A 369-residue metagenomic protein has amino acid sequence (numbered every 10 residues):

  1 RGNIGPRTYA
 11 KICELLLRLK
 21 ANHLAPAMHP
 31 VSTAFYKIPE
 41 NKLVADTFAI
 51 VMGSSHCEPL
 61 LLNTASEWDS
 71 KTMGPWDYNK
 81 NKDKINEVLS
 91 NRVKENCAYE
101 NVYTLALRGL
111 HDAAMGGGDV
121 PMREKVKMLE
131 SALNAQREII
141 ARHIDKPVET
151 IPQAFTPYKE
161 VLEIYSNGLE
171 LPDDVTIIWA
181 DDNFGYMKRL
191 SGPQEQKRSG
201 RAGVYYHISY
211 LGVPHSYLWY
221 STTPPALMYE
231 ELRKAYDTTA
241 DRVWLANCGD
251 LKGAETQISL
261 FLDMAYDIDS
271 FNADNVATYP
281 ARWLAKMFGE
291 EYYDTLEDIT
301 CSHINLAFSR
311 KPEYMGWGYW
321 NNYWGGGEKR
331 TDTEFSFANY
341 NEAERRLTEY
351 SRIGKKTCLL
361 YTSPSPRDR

Functional and structural regions predicted by a protein language model:
R1-N79, C97, A154-P157, S166-Y186 (+3 more regions): Feature activates predominantly on carbohydrate-active enzymes
T8, I12, K37, N81-V88 (+6 more regions): General structural feature for long, well-ordered alpha-helical segments within catalytic domains of soluble enzymes
I12-L15, L19, N41-V44, F48-V51 (+11 more regions): Generic, well-ordered alpha-helical scaffold segments in large soluble proteins
L24-A25, S32, D181-G185, G192-K355: Structured mid-domain segments that build the active-site/substrate or prosthetic-cofactor binding neighborhood
Y36, P75-S199: Gly/Pro-rich turn-and-neighbor structural signature
V51-L62, W76-N91, D267-L284: Short, basic, helix/turn surface patches
L61-N63, A113-A114, L251-E255: Short catalytic/ligand-binding loop motif for oxyanion handling, primarily in non-cytosolic enzymes, centered on
Y361-D368: Conserved small/polar residues in nucleotide/adenosyl-binding loops
